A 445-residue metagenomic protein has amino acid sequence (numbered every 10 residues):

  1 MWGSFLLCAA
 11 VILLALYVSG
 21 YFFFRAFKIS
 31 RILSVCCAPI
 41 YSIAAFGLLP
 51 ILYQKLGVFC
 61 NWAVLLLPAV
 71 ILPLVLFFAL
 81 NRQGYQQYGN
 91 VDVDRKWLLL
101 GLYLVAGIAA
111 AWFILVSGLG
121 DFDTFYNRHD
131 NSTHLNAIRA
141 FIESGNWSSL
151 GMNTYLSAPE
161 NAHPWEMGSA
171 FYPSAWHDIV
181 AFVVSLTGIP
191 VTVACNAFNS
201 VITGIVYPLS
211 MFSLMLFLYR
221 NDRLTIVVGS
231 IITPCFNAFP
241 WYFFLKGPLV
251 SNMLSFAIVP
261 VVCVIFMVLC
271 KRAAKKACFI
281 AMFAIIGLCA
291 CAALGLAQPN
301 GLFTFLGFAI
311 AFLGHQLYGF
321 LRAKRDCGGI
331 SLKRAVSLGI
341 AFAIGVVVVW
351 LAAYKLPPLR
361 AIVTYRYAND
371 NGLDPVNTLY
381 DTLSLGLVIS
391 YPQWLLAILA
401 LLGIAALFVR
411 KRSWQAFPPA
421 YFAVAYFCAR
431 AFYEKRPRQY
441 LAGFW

Functional and structural regions predicted by a protein language model:
M1-L100: Membrane-embedded, hydrophobic transmembrane alpha-helices
D92-K96, D222-L224, K276-C278, F320-V336 (+2 more regions): Membrane-interface helix-loop-helix junctions at transmembrane boundaries of multi-pass membrane enzymes, predominantly
I108-A257: Active-site lumenal/periplasmic loops and adjacent helix-entry segments of GT-C-fold, multi-pass membrane
S132, N252-F256, F303-T304, R436-W445: Hydrophobic/aromatic-rich transmembrane helices and adjacent perimembrane loops
L150, F171-A175, G329-F408: Periplasmic/ER-lumenal interhelical loops and adjacent helix-loop junctions in multi-pass membrane proteins
M215, F312-A323, I340, I344 (+3 more regions): Hydrophobic, aromatic-rich transmembrane alpha-helices and their immediate juxtamembrane boundary segments
V259-F283: Membrane-interface transmembrane helices that cradle and orient dolichyl/undecaprenyl
F279-P299: Membrane-interface alpha helices of multi-pass inner-membrane proteins
